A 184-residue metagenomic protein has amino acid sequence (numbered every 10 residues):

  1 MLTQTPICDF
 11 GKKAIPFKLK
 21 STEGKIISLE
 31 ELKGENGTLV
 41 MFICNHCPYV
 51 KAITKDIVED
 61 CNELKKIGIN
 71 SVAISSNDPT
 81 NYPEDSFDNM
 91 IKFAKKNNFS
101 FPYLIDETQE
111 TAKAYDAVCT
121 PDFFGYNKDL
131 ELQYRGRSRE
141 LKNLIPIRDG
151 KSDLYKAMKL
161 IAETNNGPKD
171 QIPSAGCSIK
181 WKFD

Functional and structural regions predicted by a protein language model:
M1-A162, G167-Q171, S178-D184: Chalcogenol-based redox active-site neighborhoods
